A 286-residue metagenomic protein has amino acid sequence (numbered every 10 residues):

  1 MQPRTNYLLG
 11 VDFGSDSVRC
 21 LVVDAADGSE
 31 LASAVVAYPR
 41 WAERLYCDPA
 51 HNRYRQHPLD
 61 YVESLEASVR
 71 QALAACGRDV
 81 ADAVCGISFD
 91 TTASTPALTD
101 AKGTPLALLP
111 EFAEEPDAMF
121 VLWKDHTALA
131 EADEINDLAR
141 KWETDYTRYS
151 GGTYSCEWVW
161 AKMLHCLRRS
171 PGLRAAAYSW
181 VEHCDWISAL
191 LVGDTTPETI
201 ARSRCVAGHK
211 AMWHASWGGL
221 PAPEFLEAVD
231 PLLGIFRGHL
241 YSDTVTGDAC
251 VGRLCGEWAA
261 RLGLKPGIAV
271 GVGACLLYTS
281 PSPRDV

Functional and structural regions predicted by a protein language model:
M1-L108, I235-G238, A259-A269: N-terminal glycine/serine-rich phosphate-binding loop of ATP-dependent small-molecule kinases, especially carbohydrate
F13-S15, N136-A274: Gly/Ser/Thr-rich active-site cleft segment
G28, I87, F225, L276-T279: Residue-level preference for non-acidic, small/hydrophobic
V62-L73, W160-M163, C184, C275-L277: Short, hydrophobic/amphipathic alpha-helical packing segments that form internal helix faces or helix-helix interfaces
D79-W158: Active-site phosphate-binding/coordination module
A93, H126-A128, A249-C250, A274-L277: Acidic, glycine-rich active-site loops and adjacent beta-strand->loop/helix elements that engage anionic groups
Y278-V286: Single conserved hydrophobic/aromatic residue that forms the stacking wall/gate of nucleotide- or nucleobase-binding
